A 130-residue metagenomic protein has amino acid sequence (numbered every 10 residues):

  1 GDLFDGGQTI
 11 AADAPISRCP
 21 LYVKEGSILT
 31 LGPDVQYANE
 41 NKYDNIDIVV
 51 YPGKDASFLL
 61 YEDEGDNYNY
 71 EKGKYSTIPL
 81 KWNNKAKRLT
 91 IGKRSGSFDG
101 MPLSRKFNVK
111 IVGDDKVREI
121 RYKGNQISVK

Functional and structural regions predicted by a protein language model:
G1-D115, G124: Catalytic core of carbohydrate-active enzymes
K116-K130: Intrinsically disordered, low-complexity linkers and stems that provide flexible hinges in membrane-associated
